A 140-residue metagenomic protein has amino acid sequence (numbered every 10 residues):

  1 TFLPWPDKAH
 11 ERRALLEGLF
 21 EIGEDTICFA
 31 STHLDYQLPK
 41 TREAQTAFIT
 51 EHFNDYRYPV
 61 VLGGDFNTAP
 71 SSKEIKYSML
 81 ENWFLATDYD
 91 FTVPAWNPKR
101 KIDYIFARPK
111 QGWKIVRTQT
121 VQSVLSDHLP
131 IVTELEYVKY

Functional and structural regions predicted by a protein language model:
T1-F2, S31-L34: Short, structured patches in soluble enzyme cores that scaffold and shape functional sites
T1-T26, G112, Q119-Q122: Structured beta-strand-rich core segments of catalytic domains in phosphoester-bond hydrolases
W5-K8, Y36-K40: Short, flexible loop segments at the rims of nucleotide/cofactor-binding pockets, characterized by
L19, K40, A44, E51-V61 (+1 more regions): Metal-dependent phosphoester-hydrolase catalytic domains
D25-C28, R57-P59: Loop/turn elements at helix/coil->beta-strand transitions in domains of secreted/extracellular proteins
F29-T32, V61-G63: Short, conserved beta-strand edge motifs with alternating hydrophobic and charged residues
H33-D35, F66-N67: Catalytic metal-binding/acid-base residues of hydrolase active sites
